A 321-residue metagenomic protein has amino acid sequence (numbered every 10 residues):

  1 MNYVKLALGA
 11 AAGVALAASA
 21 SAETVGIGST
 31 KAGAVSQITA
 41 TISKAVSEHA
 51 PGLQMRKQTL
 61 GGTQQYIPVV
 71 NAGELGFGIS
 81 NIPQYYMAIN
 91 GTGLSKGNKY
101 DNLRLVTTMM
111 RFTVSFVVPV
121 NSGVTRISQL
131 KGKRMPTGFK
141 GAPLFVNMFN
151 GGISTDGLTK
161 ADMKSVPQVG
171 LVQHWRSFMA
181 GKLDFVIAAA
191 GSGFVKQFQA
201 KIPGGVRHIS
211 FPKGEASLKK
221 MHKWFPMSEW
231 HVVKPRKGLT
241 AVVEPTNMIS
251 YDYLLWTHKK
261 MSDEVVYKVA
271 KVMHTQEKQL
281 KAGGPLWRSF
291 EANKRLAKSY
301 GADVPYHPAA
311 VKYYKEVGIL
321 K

Functional and structural regions predicted by a protein language model:
M1-L8: Bacterial N-terminal signal peptides that target proteins for export
K5, V14-A22: Sec/Tat signal peptide C-region and signal peptidase I cleavage site
E23-H49, L53-R56, F112-A180, K281 (+2 more regions): Bilobed "Venus flytrap"/periplasmic-binding protein-like clamshell domains and structurally analogous long
V46-N81, F178: N-terminal, post-signal-peptide region of Sec/Tat-exported proteins
F77-M110, G193-K196: Acidic, polar ligand-binding/catalytic clefts
I82-Q84, T92-L94, V120-S122, T159-M261: Pocket-lining segment of extracytoplasmic ligand-binding domains
K133-G151, F225-E291: Ligand-binding clefts/hinges and TM-proximal coupling segments of bilobed small-molecule sensing domains
A190-K213, K220-K223, M261-K321: An extracytoplasmic/periplasmic, membrane-proximal ligand-sensing/linker region
